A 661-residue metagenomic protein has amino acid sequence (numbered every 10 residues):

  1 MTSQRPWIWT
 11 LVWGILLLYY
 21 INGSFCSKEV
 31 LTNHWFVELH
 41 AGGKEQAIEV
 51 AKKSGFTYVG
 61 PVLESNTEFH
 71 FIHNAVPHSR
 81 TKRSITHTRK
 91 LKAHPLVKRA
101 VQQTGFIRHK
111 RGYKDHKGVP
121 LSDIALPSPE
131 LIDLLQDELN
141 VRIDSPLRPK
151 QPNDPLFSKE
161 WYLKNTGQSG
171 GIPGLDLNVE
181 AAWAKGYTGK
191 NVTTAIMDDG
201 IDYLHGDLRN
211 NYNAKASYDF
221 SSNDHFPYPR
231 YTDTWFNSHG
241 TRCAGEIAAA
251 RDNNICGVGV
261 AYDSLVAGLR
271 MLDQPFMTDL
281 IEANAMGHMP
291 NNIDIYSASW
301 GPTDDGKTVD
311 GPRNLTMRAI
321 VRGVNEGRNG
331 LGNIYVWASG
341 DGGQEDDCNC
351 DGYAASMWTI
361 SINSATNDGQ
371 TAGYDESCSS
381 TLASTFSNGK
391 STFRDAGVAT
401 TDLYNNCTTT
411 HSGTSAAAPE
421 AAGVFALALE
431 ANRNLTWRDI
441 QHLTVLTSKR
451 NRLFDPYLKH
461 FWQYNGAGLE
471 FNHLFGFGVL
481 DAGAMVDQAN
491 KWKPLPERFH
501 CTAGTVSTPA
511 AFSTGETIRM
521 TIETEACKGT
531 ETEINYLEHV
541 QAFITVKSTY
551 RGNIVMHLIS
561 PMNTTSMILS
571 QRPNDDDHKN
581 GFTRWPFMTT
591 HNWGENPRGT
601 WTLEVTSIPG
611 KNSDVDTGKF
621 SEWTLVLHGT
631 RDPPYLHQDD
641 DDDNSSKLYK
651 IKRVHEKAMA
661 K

Functional and structural regions predicted by a protein language model:
T2-E64, I85, R89-D144: Autoinhibitory N-terminal propeptides
W35-F36, G60-P61, E68-H70, R99-V101 (+13 more regions): Structural recognition of the beta-strand scaffold that forms the well-ordered cores of secreted hydrolase catalytic
K92-T193, G206-R209, Y218, N223-D224 (+1 more regions): Protease zymogen maturation seam
G171, V179-A181, N191-T194, D199-L204 (+3 more regions): Subtilisin-like peptidase catalytic core
D198, D351-E430, N434, H473: Extracellular S/T/G-rich loop segment that most often corresponds to the catalytic His/Ser-adjacent loop
Y212, H288, I293-S297, G332-N333 (+7 more regions): C-terminal subdomain of the subtilisin-like protease fold in secreted/lumenal serine endopeptidases
G340, F471-I554, G618-K661: Secreted peptidase-domain scaffold signal
E604-D616: Short beta-strand-plus-loop segments that form exposed binding edges in beta-rich domains
